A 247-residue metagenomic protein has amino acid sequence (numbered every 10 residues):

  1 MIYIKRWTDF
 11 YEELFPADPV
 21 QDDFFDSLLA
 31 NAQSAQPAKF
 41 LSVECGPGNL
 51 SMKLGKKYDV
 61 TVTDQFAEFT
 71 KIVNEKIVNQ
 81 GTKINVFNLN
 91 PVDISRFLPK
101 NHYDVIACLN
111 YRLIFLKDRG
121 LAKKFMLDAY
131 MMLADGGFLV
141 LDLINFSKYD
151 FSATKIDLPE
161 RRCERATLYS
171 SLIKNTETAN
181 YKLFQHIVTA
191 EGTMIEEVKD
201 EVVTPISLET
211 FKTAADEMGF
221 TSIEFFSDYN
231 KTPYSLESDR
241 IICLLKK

Functional and structural regions predicted by a protein language model:
M1-A38: Conserved class I S-adenosyl-L-methionine
Q36-G46: Conserved class I S-adenosyl-L-methionine
G48-S95: Class I SAM-dependent methyltransferase SAM/SAH-binding core
R96-I106: A short acidic, Gly/Pro-enriched loop at the edge of an enzyme's catalytic core that lines a small-molecule cofactor
K123-D135: A short glycine-rich, Lys/Arg-flanked "PGG" loop and its adjoining helix->strand segment in the class I
G136-L143: Conserved beta-strand signature within the Rossmann-like core of class I S-adenosyl-L-methionine
L143-T210: SAM-dependent methyltransferase
T204-K247: C-terminal lobe and adjacent flexible extensions of AdoMet/dcAdoMet transferase-like proteins
